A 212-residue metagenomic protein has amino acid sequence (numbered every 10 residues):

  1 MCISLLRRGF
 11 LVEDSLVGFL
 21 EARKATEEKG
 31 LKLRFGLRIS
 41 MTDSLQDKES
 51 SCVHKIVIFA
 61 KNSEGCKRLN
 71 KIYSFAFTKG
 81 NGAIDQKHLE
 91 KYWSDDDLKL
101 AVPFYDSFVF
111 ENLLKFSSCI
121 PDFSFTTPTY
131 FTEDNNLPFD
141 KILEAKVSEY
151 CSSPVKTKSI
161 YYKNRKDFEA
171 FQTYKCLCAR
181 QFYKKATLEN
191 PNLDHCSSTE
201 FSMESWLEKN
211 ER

Functional and structural regions predicted by a protein language model:
M1-K29, E64, R68-Q172: Domain-core and long-helix interface of multi-subunit machines
D14, I58-K61, N135-F139, S205-R212: Catalytic cores of large soluble enzymes that bind and process phosphate-bearing ligands
K32-L45, C52-K55, V155, Y162-D167 (+1 more regions): Phosphate/diphosphate-binding loops
R38, K61, P103: Cofactor-binding loop segments of dinucleotide-utilizing enzymes, especially the Rossmann-like FAD- and NAD(P)+-binding
K48-V57, S63-I72: Covalent nucleotidyltransferase
N62, Q86-L89, R180, N190: Solvent-exposed, non-transmembrane amphipathic alpha-helical segments
